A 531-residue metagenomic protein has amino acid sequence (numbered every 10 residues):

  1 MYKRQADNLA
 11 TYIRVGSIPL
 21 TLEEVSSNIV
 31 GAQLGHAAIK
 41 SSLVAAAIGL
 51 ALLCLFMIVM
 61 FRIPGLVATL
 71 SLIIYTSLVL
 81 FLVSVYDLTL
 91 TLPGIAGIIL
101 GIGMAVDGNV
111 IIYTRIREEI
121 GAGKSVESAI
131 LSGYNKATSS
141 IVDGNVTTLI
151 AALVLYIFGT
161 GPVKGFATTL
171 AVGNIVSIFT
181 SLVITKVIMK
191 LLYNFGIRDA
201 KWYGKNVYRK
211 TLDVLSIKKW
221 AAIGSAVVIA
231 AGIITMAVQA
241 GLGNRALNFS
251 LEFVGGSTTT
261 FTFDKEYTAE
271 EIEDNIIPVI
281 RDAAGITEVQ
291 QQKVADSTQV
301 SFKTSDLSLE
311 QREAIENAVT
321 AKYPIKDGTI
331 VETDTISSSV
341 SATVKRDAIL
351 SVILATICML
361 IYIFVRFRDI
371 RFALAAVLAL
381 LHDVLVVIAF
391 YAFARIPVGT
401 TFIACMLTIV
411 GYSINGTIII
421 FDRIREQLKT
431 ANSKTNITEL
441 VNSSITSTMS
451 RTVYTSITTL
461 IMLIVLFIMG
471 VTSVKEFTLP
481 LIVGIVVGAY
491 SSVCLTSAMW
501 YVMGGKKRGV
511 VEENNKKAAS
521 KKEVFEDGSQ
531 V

Functional and structural regions predicted by a protein language model:
M1-V531: A structural signal for conserved, well-ordered secondary-structure elements that form binding/interaction cores
